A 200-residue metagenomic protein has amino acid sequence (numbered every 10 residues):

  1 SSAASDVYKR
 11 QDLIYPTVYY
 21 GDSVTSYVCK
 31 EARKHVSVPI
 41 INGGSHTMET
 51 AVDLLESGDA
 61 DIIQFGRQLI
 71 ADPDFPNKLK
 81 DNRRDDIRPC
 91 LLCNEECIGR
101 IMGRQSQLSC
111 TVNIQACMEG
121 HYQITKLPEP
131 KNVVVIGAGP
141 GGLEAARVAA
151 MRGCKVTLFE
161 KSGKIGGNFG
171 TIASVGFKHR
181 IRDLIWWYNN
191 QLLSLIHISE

Functional and structural regions predicted by a protein language model:
S1-Y8, E200: Short, small-residue-biased leader/transition segments that mark boundaries at the very start of proteins
S5, V135-L195: Beta1-alpha1 glycine-rich phosphate/pyrophosphate-binding loop at the start of Rossmann-like nucleotide-binding domains
P16-V38: Alpha-helix-loop-beta-strand connector modules within alpha/beta enzyme cores
A32, G66, C110: Conserved, mostly hydrophobic/aromatic
I40-G43, I63-F65: Hydrophobic faces of well-ordered beta-strands that scaffold small-molecule active sites in alpha/beta enzyme cores
H46-D59: Catalytic cores of alpha/beta
A60-K78: Glycine-rich phosphate-binding active-site loops on the catalytic face of alpha/beta enzymes
P73, L79-P130: Cysteine-cluster motifs in flexible loop/terminal segments that predominantly coordinate metals
